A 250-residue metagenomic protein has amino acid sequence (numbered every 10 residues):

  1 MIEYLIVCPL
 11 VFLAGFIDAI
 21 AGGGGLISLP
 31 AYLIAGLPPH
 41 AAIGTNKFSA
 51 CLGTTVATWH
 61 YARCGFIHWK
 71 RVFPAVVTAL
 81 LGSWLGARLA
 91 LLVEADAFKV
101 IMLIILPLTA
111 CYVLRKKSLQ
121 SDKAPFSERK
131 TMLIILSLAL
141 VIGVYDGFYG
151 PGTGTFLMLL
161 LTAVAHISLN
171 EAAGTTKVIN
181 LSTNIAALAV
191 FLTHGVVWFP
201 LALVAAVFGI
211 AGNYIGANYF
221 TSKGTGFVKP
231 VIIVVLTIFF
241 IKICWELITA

Functional and structural regions predicted by a protein language model:
M1-P38, A124-A173: Selected transmembrane alpha-helices and immediately adjacent juxtamembrane segments of polytopic inner-membrane
Y4, K47, M102-L106, A110 (+4 more regions): Residues within membrane-spanning alpha-helices of integral membrane proteins, especially the hydrophobic core/packing
I34-A35, A87, L91, V100 (+5 more regions): Transmembrane helix-loop junction
L37-N46, W69-R71, H166-K177: Membrane-interface alpha-helices at helix entry/exit sites of multi-pass transporters
G44-A97, N184-V234: Selective hydrophobic functional segments
V56-F66, I101-S127, I238-A250: Transmembrane helix exit motif
V141-P151, A187-G195, F239-A250: Hydrophobic alpha-helical transmembrane segments in multi-pass integral membrane proteins
